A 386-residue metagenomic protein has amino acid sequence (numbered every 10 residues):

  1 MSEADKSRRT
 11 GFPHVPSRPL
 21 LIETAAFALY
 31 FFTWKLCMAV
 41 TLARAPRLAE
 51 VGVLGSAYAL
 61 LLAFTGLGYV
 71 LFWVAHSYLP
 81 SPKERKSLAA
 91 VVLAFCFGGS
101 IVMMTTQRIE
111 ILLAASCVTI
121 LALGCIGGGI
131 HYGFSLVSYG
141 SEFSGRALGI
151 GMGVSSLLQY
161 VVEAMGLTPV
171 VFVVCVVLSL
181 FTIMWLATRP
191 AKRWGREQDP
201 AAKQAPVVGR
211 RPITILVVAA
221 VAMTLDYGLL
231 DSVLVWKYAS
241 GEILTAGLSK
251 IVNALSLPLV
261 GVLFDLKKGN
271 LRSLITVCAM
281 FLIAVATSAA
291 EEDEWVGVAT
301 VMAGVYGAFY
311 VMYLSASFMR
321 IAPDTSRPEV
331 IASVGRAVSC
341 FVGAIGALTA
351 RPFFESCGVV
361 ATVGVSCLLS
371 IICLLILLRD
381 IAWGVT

Functional and structural regions predicted by a protein language model:
G11-Y58, A205-L230, V301-V305: Pair of pore-lining "gating" transmembrane helices in MFS-fold secondary transporters
G68-K86, S256-N270, F354: Helix-to-loop junctions at the C-terminal end of transmembrane segments in multipass secondary transporters
R85-I101, R272-T287: Structural signature of the two symmetry-related core transmembrane helices
E110-G127, E294-M312: Hydrophobic core of transmembrane alpha-helices in multi-pass small-molecule transporters, especially MFS/SLC-type
G124-Y139, A308-T325: Intracellular juxtamembrane helix-capping segments at the cytosolic ends of symmetry-related transmembrane helices
V170-R189, V360-A382: Symmetry-related core transmembrane helices of the 12-TM Major Facilitator Superfamily/SLC fold
L271-V311: C-terminal transmembrane helical hairpin of 12-TM major facilitator-type secondary transporters
T325-E355: A late C-terminal transmembrane helix in Major Facilitator Superfamily
